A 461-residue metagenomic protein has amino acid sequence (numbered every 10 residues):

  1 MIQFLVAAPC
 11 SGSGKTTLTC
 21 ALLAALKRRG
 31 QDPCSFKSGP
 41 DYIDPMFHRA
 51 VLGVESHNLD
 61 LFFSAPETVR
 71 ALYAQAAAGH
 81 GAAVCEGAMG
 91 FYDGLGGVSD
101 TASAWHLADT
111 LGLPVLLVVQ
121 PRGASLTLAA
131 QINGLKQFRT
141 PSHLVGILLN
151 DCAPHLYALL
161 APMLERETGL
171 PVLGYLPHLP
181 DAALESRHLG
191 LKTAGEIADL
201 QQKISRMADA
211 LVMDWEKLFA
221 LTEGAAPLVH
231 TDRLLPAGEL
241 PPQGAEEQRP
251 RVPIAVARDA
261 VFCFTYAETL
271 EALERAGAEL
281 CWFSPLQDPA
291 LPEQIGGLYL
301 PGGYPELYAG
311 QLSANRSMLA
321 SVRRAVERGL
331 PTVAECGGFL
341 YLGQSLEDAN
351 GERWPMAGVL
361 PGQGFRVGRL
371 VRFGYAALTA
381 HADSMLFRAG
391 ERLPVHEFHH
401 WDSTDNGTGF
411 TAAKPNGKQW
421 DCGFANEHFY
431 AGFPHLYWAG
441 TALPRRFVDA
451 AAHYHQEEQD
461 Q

Functional and structural regions predicted by a protein language model:
I2-L111, V119-G146, D151-A158: ATP-dependent carboxylate-amine ligase catalytic core
L5, V84-E86, L116-V118, L148 (+3 more regions): Structural motif
K37-S38, V172-P180, E279-Q287: Beta-strand->loop->alpha-helix junctions that form or flank phosphate-binding loops in nucleotide-handling enzymes
A108, F262-E274, E279-C281, R366 (+1 more regions): C-terminal and late-domain segments of enzyme folds
L113, L170, E327-P331: A short helix->loop->beta-strand "cap" motif at the edges of active sites that frequently abuts
S125-E246: Internal gly/pro-rich beta-alpha loop/helix module that stabilizes soluble enzyme cofactors or their anionic handles
P250-R316, A320-E327: Phosphate-binding active sites in nucleotide-utilizing proteins
P305-S384: Cysteine-nucleophile active-site neighborhood
